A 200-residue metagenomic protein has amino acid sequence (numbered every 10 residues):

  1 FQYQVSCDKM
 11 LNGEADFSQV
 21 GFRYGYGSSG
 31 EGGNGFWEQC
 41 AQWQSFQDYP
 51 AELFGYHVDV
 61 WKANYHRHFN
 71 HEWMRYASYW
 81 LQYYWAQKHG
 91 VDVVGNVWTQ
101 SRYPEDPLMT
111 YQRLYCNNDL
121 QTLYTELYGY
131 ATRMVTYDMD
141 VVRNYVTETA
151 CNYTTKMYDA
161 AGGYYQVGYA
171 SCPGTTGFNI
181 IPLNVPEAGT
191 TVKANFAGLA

Functional and structural regions predicted by a protein language model:
F1-V5, A41, N96, G174 (+1 more regions): Generic low-polarity alpha-helical segments
F1-Y56: Zinc-dependent metallopeptidase catalytic helix centered on the HExxH motif and its immediate flanking segment
D8, D16, D48, D59 (+5 more regions): Acidic-enriched, low-complexity/disordered segments with a strong bias for Aspartate over Glutamate
G13, G21, G25-G35, G55 (+8 more regions): Residue-identity detector for glycine
C40, D59-E126, A131-R133: Active-site-proximal alpha-helical
Y103-A200: Beta/coil-rich, acidic/histidine-enriched accessory regions frequently appended to metallopeptidases
